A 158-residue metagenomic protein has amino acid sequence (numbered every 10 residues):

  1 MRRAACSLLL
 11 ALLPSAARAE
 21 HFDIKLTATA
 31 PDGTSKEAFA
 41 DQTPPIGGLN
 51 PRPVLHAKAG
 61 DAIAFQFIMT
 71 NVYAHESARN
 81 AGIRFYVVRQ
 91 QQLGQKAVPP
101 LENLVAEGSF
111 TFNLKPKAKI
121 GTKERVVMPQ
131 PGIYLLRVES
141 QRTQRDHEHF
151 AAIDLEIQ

Functional and structural regions predicted by a protein language model:
M1-A4: Positively charged n-region of N-terminal signal peptides that target proteins for export
S7-L13: Bacterial N-terminal signal peptides
S15-A19: Sec/Tat signal peptide C-region and signal peptidase I cleavage site
E20-A30, T43-K123, L135-E148, D154: Contiguous segments within soluble domain cores/interaction surfaces
D32-S35: Post-signal peptide N-terminal segment of mature Sec-exported envelope proteins
M128-P129: Residue-level recognition of secondary-structure-to-loop junctions
E156-Q158: Extracellular interdomain linker/stem segments of modular secreted and single-pass surface proteins
